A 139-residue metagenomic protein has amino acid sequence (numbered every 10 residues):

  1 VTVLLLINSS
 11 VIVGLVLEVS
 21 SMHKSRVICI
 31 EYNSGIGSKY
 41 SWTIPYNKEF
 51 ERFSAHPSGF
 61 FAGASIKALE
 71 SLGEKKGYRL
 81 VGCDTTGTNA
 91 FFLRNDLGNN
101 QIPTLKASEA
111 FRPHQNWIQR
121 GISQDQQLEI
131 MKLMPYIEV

Functional and structural regions predicted by a protein language model:
V1-R52: Active-site segment flanking the S-adenosylmethionine/decSAM binding pocket in AdoMet-dependent transferases
Y40-V139: Rossmann-like AdoMet/SAM-dependent catalytic core
